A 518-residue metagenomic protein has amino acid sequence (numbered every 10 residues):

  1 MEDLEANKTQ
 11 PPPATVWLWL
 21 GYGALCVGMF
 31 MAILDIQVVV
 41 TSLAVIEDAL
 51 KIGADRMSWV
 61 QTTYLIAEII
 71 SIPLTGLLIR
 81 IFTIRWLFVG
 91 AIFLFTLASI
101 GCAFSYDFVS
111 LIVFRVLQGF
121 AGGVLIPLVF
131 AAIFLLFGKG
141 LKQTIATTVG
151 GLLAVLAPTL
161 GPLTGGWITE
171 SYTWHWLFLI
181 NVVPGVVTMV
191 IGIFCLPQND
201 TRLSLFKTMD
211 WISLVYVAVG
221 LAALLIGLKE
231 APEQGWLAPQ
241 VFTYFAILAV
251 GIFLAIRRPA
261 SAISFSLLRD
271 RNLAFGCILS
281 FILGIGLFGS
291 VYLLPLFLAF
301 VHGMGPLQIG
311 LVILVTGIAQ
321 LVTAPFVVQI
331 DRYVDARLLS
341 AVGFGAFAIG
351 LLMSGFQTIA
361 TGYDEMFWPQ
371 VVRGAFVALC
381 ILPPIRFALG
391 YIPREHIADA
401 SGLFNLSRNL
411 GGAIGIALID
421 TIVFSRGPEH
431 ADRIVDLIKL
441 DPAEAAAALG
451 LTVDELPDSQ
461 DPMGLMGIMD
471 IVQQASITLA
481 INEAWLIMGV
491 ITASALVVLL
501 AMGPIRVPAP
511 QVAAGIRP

Functional and structural regions predicted by a protein language model:
N7, P11, R56, V187 (+4 more regions): Hydrophobic transmembrane architecture of multi-pass small-molecule transporters
V16-G76, S99, S110, T173 (+4 more regions): Transmembrane core module of solute transporters
R56, K142-V149, Q308, H396-L403 (+1 more regions): Cytoplasmic loop-to-transmembrane helix junctions
Y64-S71, A121, L153-A157, A319-Q320 (+2 more regions): MFS transmembrane alpha-helix packing/gate-lining sites
L74-S213, P239: Helix-loop-helix hairpins in multi-pass membrane proteins, especially solute transporters
F88, A146-T147, S340, S401 (+1 more regions): Membrane-interface helix-entry/capping residues at the boundaries of transmembrane alpha-helices
T148, E170-S280, G286, M304-G305 (+4 more regions): Hydrophobic transmembrane-helix bundles of small-molecule transporters
